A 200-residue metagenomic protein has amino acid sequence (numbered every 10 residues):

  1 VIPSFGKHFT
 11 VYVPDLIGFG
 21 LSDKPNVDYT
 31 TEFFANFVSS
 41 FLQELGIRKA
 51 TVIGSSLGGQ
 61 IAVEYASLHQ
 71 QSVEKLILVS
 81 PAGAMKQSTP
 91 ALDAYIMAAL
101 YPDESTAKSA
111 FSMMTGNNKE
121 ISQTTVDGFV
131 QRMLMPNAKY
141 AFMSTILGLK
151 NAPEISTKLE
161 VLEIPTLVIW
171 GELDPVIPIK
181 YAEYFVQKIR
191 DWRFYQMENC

Functional and structural regions predicted by a protein language model:
G6, Y12-G54: Active-site loop/oxyanion-hole signature of alpha/beta-hydrolase fold enzymes
L16-G20, G83, C200: Alpha/beta-hydrolase active-site loop signature
S22-D28, Q87-P90, I179-K180: Conserved catalytic-core motifs of eukaryotic protein kinase domains, centered on the activation segment
Q60-L68, V73-E104: Flexible "cap/lid" loop of the alpha/beta hydrolase fold
Q87, E104-V161: Conserved alpha/beta-hydrolase catalytic His-Asp/Glu region
K119, E172-I177: Acidic catalytic loop of the alpha/beta-hydrolase fold
L162, V168-W170, D174: Short beta-strand/loop motif that positions the catalytic acidic residue of the alpha/beta-hydrolase fold
P178-N199: Catalytic histidine neighborhood in serine/cysteine hydrolases with alpha/beta-hydrolase-type architecture
